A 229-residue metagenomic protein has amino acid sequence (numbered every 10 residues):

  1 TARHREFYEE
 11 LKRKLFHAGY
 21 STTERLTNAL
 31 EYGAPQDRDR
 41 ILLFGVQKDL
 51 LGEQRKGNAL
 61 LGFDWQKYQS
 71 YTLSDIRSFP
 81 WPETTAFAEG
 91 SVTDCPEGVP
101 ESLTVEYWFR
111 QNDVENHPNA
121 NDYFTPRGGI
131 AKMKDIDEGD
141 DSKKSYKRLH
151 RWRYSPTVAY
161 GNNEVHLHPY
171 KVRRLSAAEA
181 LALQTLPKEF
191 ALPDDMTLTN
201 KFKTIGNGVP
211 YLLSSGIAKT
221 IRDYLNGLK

Functional and structural regions predicted by a protein language model:
T1-K143: Class I S-adenosyl-L-methionine
G98-K229: C-terminal target-recognition/interaction regions appended to catalytic cores
